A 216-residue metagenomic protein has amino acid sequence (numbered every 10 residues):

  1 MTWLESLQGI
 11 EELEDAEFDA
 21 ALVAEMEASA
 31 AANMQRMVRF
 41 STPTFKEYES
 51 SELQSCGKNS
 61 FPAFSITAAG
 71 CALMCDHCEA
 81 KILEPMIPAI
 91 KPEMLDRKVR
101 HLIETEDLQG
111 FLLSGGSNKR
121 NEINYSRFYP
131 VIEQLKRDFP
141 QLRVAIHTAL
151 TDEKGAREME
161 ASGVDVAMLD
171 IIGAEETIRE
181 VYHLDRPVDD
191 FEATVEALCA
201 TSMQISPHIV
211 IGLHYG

Functional and structural regions predicted by a protein language model:
M1-A69, L73: Flexible, acidic/Gly-rich N-terminal and inter-domain linker regions that tether and position cofactor-handling modules
Q8-G9, P43-K46, S50-P62, T67 (+3 more regions): Conserved Radical SAM active-site core
